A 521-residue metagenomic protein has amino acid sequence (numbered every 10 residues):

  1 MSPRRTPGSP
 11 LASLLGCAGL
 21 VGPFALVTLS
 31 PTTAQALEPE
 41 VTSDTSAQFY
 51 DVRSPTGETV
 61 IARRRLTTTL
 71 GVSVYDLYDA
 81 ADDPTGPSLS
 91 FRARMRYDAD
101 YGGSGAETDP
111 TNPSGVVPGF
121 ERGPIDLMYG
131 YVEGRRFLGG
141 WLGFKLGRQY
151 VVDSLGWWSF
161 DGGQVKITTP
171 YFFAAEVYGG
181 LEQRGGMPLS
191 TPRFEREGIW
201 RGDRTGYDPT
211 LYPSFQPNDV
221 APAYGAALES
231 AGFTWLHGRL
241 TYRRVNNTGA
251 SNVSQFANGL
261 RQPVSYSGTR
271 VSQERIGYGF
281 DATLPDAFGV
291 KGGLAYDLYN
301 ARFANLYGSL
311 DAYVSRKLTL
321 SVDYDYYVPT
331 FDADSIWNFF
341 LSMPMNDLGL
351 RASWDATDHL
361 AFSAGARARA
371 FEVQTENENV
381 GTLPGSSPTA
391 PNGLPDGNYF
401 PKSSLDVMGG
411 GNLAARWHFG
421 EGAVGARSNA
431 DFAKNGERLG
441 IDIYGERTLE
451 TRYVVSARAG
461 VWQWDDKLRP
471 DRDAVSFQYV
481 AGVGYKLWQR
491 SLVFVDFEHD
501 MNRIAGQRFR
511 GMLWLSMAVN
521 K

Functional and structural regions predicted by a protein language model:
M1-S13: N-terminal secretory signal peptides that target proteins for export/translocation
P7-G8, A18, S309: Intrinsic, low-complexity polybasic segments
G8, S30, A34-Q35: Serine/threonine-rich, low-complexity intrinsically disordered segments
S13-S30: Bacterial N-terminal signal peptides
Q35-K521: Gram-negative and organellar
